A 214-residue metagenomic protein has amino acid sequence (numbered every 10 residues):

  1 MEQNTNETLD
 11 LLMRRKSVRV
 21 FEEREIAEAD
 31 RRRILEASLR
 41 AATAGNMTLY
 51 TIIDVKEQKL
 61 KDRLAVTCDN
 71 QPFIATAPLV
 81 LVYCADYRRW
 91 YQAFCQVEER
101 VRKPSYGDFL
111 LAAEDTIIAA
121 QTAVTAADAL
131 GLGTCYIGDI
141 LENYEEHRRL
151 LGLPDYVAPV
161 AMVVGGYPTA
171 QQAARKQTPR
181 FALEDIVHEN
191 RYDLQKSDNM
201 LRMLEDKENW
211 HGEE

Functional and structural regions predicted by a protein language model:
M1-E214: Acidic, surface-exposed loops and disordered segments
